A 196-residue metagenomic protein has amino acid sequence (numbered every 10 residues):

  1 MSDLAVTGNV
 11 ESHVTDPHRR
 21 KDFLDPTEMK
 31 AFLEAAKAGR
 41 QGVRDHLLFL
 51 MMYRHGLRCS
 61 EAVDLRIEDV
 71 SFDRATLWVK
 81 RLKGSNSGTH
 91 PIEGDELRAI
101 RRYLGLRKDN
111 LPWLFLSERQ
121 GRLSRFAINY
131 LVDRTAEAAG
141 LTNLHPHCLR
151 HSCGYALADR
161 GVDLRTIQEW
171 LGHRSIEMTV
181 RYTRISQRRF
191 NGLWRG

Functional and structural regions predicted by a protein language model:
M1-G196: Conserved catalytic core of the tyrosine transesterase superfamily
